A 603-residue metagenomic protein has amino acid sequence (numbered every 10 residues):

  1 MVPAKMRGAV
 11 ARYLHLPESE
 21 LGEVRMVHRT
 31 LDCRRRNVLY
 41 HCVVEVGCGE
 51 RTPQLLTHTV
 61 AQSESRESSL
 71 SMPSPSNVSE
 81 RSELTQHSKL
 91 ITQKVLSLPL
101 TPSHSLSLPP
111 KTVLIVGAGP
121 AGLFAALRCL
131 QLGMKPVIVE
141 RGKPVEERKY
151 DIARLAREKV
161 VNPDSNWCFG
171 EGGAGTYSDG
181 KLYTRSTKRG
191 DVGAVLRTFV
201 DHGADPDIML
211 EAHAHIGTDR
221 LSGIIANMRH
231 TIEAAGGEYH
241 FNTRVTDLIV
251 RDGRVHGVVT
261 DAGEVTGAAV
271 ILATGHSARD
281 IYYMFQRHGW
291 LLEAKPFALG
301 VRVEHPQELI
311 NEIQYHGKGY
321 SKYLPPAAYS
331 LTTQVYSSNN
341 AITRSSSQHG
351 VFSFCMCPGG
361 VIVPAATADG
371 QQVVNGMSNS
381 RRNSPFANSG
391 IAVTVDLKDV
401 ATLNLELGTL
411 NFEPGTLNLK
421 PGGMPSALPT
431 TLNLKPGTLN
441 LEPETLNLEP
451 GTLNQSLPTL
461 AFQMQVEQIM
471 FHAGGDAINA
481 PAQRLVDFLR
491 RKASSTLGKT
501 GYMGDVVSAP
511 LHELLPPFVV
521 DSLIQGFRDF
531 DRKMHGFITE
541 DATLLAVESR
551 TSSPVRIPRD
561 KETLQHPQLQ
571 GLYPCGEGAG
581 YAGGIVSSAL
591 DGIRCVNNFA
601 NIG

Functional and structural regions predicted by a protein language model:
M1-Y40, V44-G47, R51-H58, S63-S65 (+6 more regions): Residues forming the flavin
Q62, S71, N77-E80, S426-A427: Short Gly/Ser/Thr- and charged-rich N-terminal loops/segments that act as flexible capping/hinge elements
R66, S76-S82, S88: Ser/Thr/Pro-rich low-complexity tandem-repeat tracts
S69, R81-E83, A600: Juxtamembrane/membrane-water interface recognition
